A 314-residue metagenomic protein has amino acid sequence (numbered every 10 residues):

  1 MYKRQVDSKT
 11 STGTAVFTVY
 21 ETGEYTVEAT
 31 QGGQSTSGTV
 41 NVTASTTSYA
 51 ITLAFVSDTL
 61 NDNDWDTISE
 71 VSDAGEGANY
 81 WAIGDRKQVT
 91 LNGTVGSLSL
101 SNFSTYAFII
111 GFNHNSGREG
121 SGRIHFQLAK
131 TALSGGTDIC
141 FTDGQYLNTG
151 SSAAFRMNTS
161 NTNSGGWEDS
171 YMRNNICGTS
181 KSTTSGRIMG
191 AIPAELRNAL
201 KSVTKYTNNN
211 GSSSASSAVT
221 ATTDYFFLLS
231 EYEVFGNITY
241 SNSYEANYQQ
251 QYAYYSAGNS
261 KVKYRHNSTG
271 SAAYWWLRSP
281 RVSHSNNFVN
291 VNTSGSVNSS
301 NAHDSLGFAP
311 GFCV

Functional and structural regions predicted by a protein language model:
M1-Q5: Conserved small/polar residues in nucleotide/adenosyl-binding loops
V6-T18: Short, acidic Ser/Thr/Gly-rich low-complexity loop/linker segments typical of extracellular and cell-surface proteins
K9, T30-V56: Structured interaction patches on ligand/partner-binding surfaces of diverse proteins
T12, G33-S35, L100-S104: Glycine-centered tight beta-turn/hairpin loop motif at sheet-sheet or coil-to-beta transitions
T14-V16, E24, S35-S37, T46-A50 (+1 more regions): Intrinsic-disorder/low-complexity, polar/charged segments enriched in Ser/Thr/Lys/Arg/Asp/Glu/Gln
V16-T18, T39-N41, F108: Generic structural detector for well-ordered beta-strands
E21-G32: A short, solvent-exposed beta-strand micro-motif common in secreted/extracellular proteins
F55-V314: Collagenous Gly-X-Y triple-helix signature in extracellular proteins
